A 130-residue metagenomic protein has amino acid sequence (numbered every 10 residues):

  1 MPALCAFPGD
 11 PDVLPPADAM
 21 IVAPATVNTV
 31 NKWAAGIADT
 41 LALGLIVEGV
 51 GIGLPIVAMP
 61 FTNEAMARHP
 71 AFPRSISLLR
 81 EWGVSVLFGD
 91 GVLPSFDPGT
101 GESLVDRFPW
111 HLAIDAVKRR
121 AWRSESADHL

Functional and structural regions predicted by a protein language model:
M1-L130: A cross-family phosphate/adenosyl-ligand binding-site feature
